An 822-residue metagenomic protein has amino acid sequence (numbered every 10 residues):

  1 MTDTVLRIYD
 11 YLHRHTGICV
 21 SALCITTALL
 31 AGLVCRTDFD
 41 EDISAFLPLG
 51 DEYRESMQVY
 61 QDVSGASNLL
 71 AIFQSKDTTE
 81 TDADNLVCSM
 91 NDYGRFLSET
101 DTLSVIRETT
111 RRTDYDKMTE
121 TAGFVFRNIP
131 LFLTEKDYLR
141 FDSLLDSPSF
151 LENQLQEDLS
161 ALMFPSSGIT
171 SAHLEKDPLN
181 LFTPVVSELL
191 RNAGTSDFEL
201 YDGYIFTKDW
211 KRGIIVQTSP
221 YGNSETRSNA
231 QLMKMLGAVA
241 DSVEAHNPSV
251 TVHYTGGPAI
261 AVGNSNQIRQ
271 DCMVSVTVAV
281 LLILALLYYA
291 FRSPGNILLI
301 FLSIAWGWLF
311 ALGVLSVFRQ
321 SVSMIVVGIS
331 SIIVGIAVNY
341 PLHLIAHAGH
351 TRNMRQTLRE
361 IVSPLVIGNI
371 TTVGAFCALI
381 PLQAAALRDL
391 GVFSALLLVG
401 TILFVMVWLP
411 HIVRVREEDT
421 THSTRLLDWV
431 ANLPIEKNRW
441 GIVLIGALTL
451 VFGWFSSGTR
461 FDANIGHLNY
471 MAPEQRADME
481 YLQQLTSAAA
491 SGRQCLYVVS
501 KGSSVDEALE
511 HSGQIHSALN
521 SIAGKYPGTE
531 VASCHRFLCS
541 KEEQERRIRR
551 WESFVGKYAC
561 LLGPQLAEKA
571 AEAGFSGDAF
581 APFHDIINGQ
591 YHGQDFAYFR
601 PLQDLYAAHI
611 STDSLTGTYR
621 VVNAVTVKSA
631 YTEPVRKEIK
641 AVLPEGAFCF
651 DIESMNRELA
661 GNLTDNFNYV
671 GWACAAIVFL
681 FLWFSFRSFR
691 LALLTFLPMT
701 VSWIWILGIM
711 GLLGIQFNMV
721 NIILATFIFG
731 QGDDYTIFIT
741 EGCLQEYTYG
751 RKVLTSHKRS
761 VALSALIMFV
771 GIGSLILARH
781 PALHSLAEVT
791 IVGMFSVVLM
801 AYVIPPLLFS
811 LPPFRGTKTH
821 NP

Functional and structural regions predicted by a protein language model:
M1-E41, P410-H411, V415-G466, P822: Signature of alpha-helical transmembrane segments and their immediate interfacial
V34-D77, N192-D202, I435-G441, G458-S503 (+1 more regions): Solvent-exposed, non-transmembrane loop/terminal regulatory segments of multi-pass membrane proteins
N85-I205, K211, Y526-L605: Alpha-helical transmembrane helix bundles of large polytopic membrane transport and channel proteins
M163-P294, I586-V678: Extracytoplasmic
I297-H343, L691-F738, V803: Hydrophobic transmembrane alpha-helices and their membrane-interface caps in long multi-pass transport proteins
F301, H350-L382, F696, E746-R779 (+1 more regions): Pore- and gate-forming transmembrane helices of large, multi-pass membrane proteins
V317, I333-G349, V362, V366-S423 (+2 more regions): Transmembrane alpha-helices and their membrane-interface boundaries in multi-pass membrane transporters and channels
W440-E568: Juxtamembrane segments of multi-pass membrane proteins
